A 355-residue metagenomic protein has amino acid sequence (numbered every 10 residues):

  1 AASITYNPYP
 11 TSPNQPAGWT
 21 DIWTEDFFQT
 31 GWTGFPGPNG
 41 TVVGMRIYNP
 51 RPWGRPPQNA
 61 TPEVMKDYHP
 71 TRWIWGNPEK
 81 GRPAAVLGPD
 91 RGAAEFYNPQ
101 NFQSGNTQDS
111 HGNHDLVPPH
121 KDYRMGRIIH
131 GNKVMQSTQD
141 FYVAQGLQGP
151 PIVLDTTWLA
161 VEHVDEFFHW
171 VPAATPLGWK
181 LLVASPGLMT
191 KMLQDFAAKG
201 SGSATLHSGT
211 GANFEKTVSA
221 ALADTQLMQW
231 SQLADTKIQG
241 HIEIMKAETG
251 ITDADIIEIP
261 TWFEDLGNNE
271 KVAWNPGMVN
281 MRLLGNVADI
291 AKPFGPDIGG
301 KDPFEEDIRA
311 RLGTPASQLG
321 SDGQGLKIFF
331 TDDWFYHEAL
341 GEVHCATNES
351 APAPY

Functional and structural regions predicted by a protein language model:
A1-Y355: Histidine/cysteine-enriched polar flanking segments
